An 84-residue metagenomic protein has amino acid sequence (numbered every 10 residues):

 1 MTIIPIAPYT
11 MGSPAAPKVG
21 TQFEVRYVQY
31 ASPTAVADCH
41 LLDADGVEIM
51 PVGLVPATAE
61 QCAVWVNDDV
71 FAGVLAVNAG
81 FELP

Functional and structural regions predicted by a protein language model:
M1-F23, V28-T34, L41-P84: Viral virion structural and adsorption modules
